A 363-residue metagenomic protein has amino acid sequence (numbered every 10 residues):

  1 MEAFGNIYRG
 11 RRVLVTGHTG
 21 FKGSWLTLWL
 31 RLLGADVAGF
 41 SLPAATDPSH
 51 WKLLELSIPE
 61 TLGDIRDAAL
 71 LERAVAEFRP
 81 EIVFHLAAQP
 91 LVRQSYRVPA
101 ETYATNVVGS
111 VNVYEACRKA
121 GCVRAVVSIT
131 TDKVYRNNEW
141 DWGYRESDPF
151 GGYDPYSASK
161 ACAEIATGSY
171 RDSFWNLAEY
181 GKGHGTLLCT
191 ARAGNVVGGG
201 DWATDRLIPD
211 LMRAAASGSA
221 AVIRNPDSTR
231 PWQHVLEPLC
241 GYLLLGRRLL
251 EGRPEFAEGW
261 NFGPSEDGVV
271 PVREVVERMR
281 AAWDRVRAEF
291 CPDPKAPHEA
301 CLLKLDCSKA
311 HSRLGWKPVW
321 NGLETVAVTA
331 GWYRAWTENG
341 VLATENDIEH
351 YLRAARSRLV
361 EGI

Functional and structural regions predicted by a protein language model:
M1-A193, Y351-R353: N-terminal Rossmann-like NAD(P)+-binding domain of SDR-like oxidoreductases, especially those catalyzing
Y8, H18-G20, V83, Y170 (+5 more regions): Generic structural signal for small/hydrophobic residues in well-ordered secondary structure, especially within
L30-L33, G63, N195, A215-I363: C-terminal substrate-binding subdomain of Rossmann-fold SDR/epimerase-dehydratase oxidoreductases
P48-K52, N138-D141, D201-D205, V235-L236 (+2 more regions): Short aromatic-enriched loop/helix-cap "lid" or pocket-rim segments at secondary-structure transitions that line
A68-A69, E81, R93, A100 (+6 more regions): Residues in well-ordered alpha-helical elements
R97-V98, P155, G200-A203, C301: Short, solvent-exposed loop/turn segments at secondary-structure boundaries
N106, S110, T204-P209, Y242: Amphipathic alpha-helical segments in well-structured domains
D141, G152-S159, T204, I208 (+1 more regions): The catalytic Tyr-centered alpha-helix of NAD(P)H-dependent dehydrogenases
